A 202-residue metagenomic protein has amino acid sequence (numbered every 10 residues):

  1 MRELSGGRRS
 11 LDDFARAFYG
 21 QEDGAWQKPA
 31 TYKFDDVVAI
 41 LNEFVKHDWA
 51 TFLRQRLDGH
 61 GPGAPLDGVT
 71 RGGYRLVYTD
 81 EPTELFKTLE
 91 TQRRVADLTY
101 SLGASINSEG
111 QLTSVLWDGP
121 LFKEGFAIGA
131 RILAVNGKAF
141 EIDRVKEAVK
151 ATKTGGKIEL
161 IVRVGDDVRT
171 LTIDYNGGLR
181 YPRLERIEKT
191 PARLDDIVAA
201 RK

Functional and structural regions predicted by a protein language model:
M1-K202: C-terminal recognition in membrane/secretory proteostasis and scaffolding
